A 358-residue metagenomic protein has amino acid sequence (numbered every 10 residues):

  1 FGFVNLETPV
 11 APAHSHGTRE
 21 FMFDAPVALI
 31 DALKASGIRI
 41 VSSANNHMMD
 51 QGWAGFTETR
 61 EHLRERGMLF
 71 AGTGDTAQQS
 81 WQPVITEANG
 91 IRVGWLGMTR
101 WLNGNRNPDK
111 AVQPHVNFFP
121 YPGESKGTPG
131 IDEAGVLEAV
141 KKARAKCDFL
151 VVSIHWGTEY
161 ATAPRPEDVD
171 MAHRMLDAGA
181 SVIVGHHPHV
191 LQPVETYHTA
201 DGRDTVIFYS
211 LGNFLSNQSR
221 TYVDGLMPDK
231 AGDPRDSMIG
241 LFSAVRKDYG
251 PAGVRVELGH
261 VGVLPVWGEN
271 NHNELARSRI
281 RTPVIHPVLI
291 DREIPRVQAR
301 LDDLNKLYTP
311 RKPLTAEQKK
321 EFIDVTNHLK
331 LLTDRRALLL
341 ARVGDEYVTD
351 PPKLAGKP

Functional and structural regions predicted by a protein language model:
F1-P358: Acidic, metal/ion-coordinating pockets
